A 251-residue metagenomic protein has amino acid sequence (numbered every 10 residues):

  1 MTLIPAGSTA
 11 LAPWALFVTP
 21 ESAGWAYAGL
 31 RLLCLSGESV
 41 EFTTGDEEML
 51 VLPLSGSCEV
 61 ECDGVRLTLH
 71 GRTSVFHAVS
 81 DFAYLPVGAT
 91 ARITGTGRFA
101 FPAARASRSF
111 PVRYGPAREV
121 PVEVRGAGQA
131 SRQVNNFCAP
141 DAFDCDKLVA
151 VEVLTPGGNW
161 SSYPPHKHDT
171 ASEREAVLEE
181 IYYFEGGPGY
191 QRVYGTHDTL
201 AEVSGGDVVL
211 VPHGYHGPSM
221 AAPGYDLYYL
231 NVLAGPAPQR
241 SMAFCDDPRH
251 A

Functional and structural regions predicted by a protein language model:
L3-A6: Large, well-folded core regions of big proteins
T9-E41, Q129-E179: A short glycine-rich, His/Asp/Glu-containing loop-to-beta-strand
S22, Y27-G97: Extended, compositionally biased flexible segments
G45-V65, L85, G157, D169-V208 (+1 more regions): Glycine- and acidic-residue-biased ligand/ion/polar-headgroup-sensing regions
F76-G95, A104, E202-P223: Conserved metal-binding segment of the jelly-roll/cupin
V87, G95, F101-R105, V151-G157 (+3 more regions): Short, structured patches in soluble enzyme cores that scaffold and shape functional sites
R98-A139, P223, L230-A251: Double-stranded beta-helix
L178, G187-A251: Acidic/histidine-enriched, beta-strand-rich ligand/metal-binding domains
